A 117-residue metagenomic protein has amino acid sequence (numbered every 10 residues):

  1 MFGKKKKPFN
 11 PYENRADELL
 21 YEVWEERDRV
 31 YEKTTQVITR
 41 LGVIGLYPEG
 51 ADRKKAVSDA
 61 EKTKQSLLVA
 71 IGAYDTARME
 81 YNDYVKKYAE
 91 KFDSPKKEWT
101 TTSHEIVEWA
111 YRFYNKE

Functional and structural regions predicted by a protein language model:
M1-N10, K54: Short Lys/Arg-rich cationic patches that frequently serve as NLS/NoLS or arginine-rich RNA/DNA-binding motifs
F2-K5, Y111-E117: Short acidic DE-rich linear segments
A16-V37, L41, A60-Y88, F92-S103 (+1 more regions): Long amphipathic alpha-helices with heptad-repeat character, especially coiled-coil-forming segments used
G42-K55, F92-S94: Charged, low-complexity interaction regions
